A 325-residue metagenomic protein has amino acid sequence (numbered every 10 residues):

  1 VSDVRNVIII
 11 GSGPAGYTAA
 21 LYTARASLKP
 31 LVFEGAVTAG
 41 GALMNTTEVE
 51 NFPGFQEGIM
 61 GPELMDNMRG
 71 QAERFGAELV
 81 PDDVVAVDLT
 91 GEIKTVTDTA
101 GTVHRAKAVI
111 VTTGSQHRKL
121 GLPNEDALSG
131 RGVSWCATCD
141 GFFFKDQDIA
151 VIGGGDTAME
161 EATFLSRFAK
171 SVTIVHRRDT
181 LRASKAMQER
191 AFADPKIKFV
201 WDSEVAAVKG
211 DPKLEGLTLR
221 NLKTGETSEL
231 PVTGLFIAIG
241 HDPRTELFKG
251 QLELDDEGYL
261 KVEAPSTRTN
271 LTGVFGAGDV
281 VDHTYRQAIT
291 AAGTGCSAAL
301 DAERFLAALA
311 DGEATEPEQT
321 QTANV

Functional and structural regions predicted by a protein language model:
V1-I10, A26, L31-V32, T38 (+6 more regions): FAD-binding core/adjacent interface of flavoenzyme oxidoreductases
D3-F75, Q147-D148, G153, M159-K185 (+2 more regions): Beta1-alpha1 glycine-rich phosphate/pyrophosphate-binding loop at the start of Rossmann-like nucleotide-binding domains
G13-A15, S115-H117, D156-T157, D282: Residue-level detector of alpha-helix initiation sites
A20-L21, M44-N45, G121-N124, A162-F164 (+3 more regions): Short amphipathic alpha-helical segments
G40-G41, K119-L120, M159-E160, R182 (+3 more regions): Glycine/Thr-rich phosphate-binding loops of Rossmann-like dinucleotide-binding domains
R69-D98, V103-A106, S166-A264, R304-V325: A Rossmann-like FAD-binding core segment of flavoenzymes
G121, D126-F143, I239-R286, T290 (+2 more regions): FAD-site-proximal beta/loop scaffold in flavoenzymes
M159-E161, L271, V280-V325: A conserved FAD-binding loop/helix module that cradles the flavin
